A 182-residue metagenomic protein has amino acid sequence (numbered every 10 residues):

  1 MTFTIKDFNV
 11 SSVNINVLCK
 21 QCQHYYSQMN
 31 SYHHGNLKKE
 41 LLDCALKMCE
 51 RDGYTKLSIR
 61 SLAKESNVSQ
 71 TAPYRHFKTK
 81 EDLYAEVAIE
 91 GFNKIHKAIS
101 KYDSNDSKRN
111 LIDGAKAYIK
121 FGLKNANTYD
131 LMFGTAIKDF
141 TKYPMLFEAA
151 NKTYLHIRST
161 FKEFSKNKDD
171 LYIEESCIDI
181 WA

Functional and structural regions predicted by a protein language model:
M1-N36, K47: N-terminal intrinsically disordered/low-complexity leader segments
N16, S100, T141-K166, E174-I178: Amphipathic alpha-helical packing segments from all-alpha helical-bundle domains
L37, L41-C44, G91, S176: N-terminal positioning helix adjacent to the helix-turn-helix/winged-helix DNA-binding module
E40, C49, L83-G91, A98-I99 (+2 more regions): Alpha-helical DNA-contacting segments of helix-turn-helix folds
E40, M48-D82, E86: Helix-turn-helix
E86, S100-N127, K152, S176-I180: Hydrophobic alpha-helical connector segments
K124-T141: Amphipathic alpha-helical segments used for helix-helix packing
